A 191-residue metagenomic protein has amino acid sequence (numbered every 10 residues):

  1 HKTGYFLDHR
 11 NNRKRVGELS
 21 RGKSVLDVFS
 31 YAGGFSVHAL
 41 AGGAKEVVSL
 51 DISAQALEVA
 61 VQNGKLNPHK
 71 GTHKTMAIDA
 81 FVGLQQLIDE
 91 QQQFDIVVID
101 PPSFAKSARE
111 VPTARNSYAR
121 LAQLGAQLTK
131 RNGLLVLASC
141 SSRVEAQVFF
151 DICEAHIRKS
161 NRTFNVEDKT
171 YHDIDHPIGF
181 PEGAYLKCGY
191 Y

Functional and structural regions predicted by a protein language model:
H1-K23: SAM-dependent Rossmann-like transferase core, predominantly class I methyltransferases with a strong bias toward
G22-Y31: Conserved class I S-adenosyl-L-methionine
A32-K45: Conserved SAM-binding loop of SAM-dependent methyltransferases across substrates and taxa, primarily the Class I
E46-D51: Conserved SAM-binding motif I beta-strand of class I
Q55-V98: S-adenosyl-L-methionine
H69, T129-K130: Helix-to-beta-strand junctions that scaffold the AdoMet/dcAdoMet cofactor pocket in Class I SAM-dependent enzymes
F94-L124: Mobile active-site "lid"/loop adjacent to the S-adenosyl-L-methionine
R120, L134-Y191: C-terminal catalytic and target-recognition region of SAM-dependent MTase-like enzymes, primarily methyltransferases
